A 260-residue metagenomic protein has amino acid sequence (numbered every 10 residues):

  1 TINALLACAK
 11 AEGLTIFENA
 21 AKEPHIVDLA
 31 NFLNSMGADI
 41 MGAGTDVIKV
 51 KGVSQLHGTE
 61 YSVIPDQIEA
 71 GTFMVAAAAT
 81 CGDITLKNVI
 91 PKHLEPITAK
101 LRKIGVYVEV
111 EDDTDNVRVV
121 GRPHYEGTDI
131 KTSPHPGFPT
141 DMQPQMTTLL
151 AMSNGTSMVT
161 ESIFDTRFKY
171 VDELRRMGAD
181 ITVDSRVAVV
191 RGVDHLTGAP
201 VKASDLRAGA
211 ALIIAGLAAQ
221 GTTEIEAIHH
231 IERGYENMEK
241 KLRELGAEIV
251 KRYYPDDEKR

Functional and structural regions predicted by a protein language model:
T1-R260: Short, structured segments at the rim of ligand-binding sites
